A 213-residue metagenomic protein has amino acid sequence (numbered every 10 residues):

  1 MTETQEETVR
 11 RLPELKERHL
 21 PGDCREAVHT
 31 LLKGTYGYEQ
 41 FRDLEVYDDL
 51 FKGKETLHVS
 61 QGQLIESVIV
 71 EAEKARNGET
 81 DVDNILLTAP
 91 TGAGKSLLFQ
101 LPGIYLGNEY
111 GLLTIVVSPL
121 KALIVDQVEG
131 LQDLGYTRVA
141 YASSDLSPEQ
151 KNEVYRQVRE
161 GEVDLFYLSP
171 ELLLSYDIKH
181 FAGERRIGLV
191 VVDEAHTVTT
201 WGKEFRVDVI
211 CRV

Functional and structural regions predicted by a protein language model:
M1-V213: N-terminal helicase ATP-binding lobe
